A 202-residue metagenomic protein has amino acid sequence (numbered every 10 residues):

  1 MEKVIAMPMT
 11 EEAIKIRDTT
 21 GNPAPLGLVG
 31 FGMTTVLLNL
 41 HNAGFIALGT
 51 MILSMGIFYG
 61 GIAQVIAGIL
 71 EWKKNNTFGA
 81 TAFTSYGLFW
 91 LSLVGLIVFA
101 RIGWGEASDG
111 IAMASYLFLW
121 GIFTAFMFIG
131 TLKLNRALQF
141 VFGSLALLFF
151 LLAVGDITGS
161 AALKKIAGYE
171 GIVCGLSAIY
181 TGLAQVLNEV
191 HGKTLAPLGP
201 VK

Functional and structural regions predicted by a protein language model:
E2-A67, E71: N-terminal topogenic module of multi-pass integral membrane proteins
L40-G49, F99-I111, I157-K165: Helix-coil boundary and interhelical linker segments in multi-pass alpha-helical membrane proteins
H41, I66-L70, S92-W104, F123-G130: Membrane-helix exit/interface motif
L48-G61, E106-L119, V141-F142, G168-C174: Structural signature of hydrophobic alpha-helical transmembrane segments
L70-F78, I129-F140: Membrane-helix interface "capping/anchor" motifs
A80, T84, L88-S115: Helix-adjacent hinge/juxtasegments
S115-F126, R136-I157, L163-A184: Alpha-helical membrane segments in multi-pass integral membrane proteins
G192-K202: Short, highly charged, low-complexity non-transmembrane loops/tails of multi-pass membrane proteins
